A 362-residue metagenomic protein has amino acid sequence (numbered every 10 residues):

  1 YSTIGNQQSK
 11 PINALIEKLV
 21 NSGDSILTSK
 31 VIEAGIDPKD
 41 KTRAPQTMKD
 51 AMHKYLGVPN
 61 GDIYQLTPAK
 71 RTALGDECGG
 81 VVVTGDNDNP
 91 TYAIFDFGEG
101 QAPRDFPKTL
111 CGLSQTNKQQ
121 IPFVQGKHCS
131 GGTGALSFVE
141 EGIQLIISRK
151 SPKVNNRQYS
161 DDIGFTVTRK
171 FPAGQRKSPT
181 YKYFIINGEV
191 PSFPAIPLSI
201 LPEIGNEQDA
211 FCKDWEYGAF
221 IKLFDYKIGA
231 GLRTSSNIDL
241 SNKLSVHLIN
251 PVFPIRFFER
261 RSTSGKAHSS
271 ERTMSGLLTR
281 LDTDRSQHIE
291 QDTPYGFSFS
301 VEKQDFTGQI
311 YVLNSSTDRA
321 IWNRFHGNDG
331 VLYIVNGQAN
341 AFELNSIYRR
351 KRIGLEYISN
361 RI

Functional and structural regions predicted by a protein language model:
Y1-C78, R104-C111: Bergerat-fold GHKL ATPase/HATPase_c domain
N6, G80-D88: A short acidic-Thr-Gly-centered motif at the start of a beta-strand
D96: Acidic ATP/Mg2+-coordinating residue in the GHKL
E99-G100: Glycine-rich G1-box
T109-V124: Bergerat-fold ATP-binding/catalytic subdomain of histidine kinases
I121-A267: GHKL-type ATPase core
S241-S245, F253-I362: GHKL/Bergerat-fold ATPase module in large chromosome/replication-associated machines
